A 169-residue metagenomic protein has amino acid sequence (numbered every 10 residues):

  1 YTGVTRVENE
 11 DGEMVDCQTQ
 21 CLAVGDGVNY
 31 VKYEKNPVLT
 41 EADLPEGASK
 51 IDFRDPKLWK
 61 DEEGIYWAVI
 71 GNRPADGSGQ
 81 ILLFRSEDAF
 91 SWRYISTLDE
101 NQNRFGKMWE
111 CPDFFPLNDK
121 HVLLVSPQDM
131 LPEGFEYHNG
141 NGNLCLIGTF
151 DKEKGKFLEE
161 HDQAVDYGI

Functional and structural regions predicted by a protein language model:
Y1-D55, K60-F105, N118-G168: Beta-rich carbohydrate-recognition and catalytic domains
G106, C111: Catalytic-domain carbohydrate-binding cleft regions of carbohydrate-active enzymes
